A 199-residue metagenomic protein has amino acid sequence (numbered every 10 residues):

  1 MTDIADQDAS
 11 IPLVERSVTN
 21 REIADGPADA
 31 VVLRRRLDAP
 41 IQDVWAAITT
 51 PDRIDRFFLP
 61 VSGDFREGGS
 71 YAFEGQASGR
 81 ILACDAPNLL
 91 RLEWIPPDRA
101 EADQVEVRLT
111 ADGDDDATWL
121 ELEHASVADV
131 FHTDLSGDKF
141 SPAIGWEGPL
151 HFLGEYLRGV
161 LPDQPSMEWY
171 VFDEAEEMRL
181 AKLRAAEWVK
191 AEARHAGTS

Functional and structural regions predicted by a protein language model:
M1-A24, D115, A125-S199: Terminal "cap-and-tail" regions of soluble proteins that handle hydrophobic small molecules
M1-V61: Hydrophobic ligand-binding cavity/cleft-lining segments
V32, R80, S141: Amphipathic alpha-helical recognition patches that constitute DNA-binding helices
R34-R35, A47-I48, A83-D85, L135-G137 (+2 more regions): Alpha-helical interaction segments
D55-F65, S70-W119, E123-L135: Hydrophobic-ligand binding "helix-grip"
